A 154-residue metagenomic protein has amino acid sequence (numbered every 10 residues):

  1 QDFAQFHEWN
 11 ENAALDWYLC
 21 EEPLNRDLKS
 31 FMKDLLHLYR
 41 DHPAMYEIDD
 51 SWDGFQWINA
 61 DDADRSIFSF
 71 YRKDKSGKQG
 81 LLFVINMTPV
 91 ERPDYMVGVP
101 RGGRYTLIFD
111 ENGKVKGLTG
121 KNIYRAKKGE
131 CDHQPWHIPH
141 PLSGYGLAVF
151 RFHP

Functional and structural regions predicted by a protein language model:
Q1-P154: Carbohydrate-interacting/catalytic domains
